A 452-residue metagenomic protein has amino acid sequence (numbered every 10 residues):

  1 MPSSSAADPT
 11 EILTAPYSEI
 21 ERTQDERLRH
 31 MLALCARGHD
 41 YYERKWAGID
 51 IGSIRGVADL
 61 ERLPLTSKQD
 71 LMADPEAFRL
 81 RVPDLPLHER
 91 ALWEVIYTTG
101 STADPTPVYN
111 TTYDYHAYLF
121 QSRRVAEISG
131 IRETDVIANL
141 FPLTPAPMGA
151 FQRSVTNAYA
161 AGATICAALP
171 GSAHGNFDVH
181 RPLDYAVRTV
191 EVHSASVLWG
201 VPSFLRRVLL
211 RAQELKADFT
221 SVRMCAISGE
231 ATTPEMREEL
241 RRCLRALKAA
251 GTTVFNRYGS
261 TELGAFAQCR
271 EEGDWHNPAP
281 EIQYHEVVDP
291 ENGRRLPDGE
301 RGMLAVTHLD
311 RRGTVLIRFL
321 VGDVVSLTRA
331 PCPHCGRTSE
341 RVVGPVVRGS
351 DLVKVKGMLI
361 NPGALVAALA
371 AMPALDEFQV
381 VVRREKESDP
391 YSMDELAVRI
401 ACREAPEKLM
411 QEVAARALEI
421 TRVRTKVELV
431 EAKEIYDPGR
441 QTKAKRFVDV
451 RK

Functional and structural regions predicted by a protein language model:
M1-E26, H30-A33, A212-L215, N292-R294 (+3 more regions): AMP-binding adenylation
M1-Y97, A103-I128, R132, V192-S194 (+5 more regions): Nucleotide 5′-phosphate-binding alpha/beta core
P2-T10, Q69-G251, F255, L263 (+1 more regions): Active-site phosphate/ATP/adenylate-binding loop shared across adenylate-forming ligases
V136-L140, A305, R399: Short, well-ordered beta-strand segments
P147, W275, D389-P390: Short glycine-biased active-site loop of nucleotidyltransferases that positions the nucleotide triphosphate and helps
A168-P170, R257, V288, R383 (+1 more regions): Conserved beta-strand termini and adjacent loop/short-helix elements that scaffold enzyme active sites in alpha/beta
V201, S228, T307, T328 (+1 more regions): Conserved residues at the C-terminal ends of beta-strands
T232-P331: Conserved AMP-binding/adenylate-forming
